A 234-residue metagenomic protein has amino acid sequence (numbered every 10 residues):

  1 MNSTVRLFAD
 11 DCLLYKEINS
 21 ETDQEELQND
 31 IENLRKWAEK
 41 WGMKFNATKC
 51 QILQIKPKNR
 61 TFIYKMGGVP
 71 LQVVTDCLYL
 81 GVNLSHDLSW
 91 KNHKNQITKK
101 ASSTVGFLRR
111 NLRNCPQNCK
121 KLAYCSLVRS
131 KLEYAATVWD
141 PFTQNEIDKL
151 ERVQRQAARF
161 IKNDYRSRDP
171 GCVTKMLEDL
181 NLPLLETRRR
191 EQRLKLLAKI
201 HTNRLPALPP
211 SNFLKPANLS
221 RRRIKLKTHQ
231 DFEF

Functional and structural regions predicted by a protein language model:
M1-Y15: Active-site palm subdomain of RNA-directed nucleic acid polymerases
V5, Q24-L27, I31, F45 (+3 more regions): Hydrophobic packing residues in well-ordered alpha-helices of helical domains and bundles
C12-E39, P141: Catalytic palm subdomain of template-directed nucleic-acid polymerases, centered on the conserved carboxylate motif
N29-E32, M43-C77: Short, conserved micro-motifs composed of acidic
R35, E39-N46, Q51-L53, L78 (+1 more regions): Short, charged alpha-helical motifs in flexible N/C-terminal segments and linkers
V69-V138: Basic, alpha-helical interaction scaffolds
R109-L122, V138-T143, D169-P170, T174-L180 (+1 more regions): Acidic, serine/threonine- and proline-rich low-complexity regulatory regions
P216-F234: Low-complexity, glycine/alanine/valine/leucine- and proline-rich hydrophobic stretches
